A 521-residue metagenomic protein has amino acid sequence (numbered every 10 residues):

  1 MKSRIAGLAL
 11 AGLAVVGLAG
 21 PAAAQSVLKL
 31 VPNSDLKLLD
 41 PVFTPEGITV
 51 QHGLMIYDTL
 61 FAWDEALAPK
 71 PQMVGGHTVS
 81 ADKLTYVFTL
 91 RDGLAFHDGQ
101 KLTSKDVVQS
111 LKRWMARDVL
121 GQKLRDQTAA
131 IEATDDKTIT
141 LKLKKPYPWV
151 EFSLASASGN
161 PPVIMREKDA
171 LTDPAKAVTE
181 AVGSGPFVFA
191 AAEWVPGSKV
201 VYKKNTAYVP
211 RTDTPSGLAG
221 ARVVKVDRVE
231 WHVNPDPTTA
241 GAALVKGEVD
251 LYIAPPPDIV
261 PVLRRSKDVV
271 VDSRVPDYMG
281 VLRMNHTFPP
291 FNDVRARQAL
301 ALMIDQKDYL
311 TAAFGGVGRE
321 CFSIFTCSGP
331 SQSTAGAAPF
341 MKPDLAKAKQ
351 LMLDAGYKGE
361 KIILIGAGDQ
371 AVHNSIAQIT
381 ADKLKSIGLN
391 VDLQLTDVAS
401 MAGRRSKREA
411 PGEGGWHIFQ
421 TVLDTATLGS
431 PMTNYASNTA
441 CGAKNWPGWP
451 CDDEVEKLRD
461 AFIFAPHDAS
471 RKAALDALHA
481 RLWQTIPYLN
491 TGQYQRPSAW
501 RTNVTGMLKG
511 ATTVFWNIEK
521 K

Functional and structural regions predicted by a protein language model:
V31-A81, K112, V182, N490: N-terminal lobe/hinge region of extracytoplasmic solute-binding protein
T89, K123-A170, A175-V195: Surface-exposed binding/hinge segments that line and control ligand-binding clefts or catalytic entry sites
F187, R319-D354, G368-S375: Structural transition elements
W194, S498-K521: Long beta-strand-rich cores associated with HINT superfamily self-processing modules
P210-V262, N390: Ligand-site clamp/hinge motif
D236-T239, P255, K349-T425, D468 (+1 more regions): Ligand/substrate-recognition segments at binding pockets and active sites
V262, T287, F291-G329, V372-I376 (+1 more regions): Periplasmic-binding protein-like
N390-G403, M432-T502: Extracytoplasmic/peripheral linker and loop segments enriched in polar/acidic and small residues with frequent Thr/Pro
